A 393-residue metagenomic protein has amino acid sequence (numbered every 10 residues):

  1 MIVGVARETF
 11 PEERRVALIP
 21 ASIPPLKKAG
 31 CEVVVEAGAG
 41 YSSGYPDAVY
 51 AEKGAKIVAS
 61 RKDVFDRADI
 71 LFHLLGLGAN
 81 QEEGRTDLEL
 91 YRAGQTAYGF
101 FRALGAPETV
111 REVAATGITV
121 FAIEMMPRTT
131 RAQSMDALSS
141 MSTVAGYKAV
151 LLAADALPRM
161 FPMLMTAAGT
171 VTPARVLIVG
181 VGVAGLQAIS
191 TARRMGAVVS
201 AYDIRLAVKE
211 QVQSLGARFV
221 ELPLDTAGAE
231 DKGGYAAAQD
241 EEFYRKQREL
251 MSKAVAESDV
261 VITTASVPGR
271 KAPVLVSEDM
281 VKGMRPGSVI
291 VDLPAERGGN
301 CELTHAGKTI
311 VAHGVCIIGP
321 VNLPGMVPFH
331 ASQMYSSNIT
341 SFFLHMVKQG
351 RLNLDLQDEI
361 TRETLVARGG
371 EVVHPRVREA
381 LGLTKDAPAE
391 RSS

Functional and structural regions predicted by a protein language model:
I2, E8, L77-R175: Glycine/serine-rich phosphate-binding loop and adjoining beta1-alpha1 elements at the start of nucleotide-handling
I2-E112: An N-terminal-biased, well-structured beta-alpha scaffold segment characteristic of Rossmann-like dinucleotide-binding
A6-Y45, P162-A254: Glycine-rich phosphate/diphosphate-binding loop of Rossmann-like nucleotide-binding domains
R15, N80-Q81, V183-T191, K209-E210 (+2 more regions): Short glycine/serine/threonine-rich phosphate/pyrophosphate-binding segments that cradle anionic phosphate groups
G54-D69, G76-L77, A229-V261, A265-E278 (+2 more regions): A structured beta-alpha segment of the ubiquitous adenosine-cofactor-binding alpha/beta core
A103-T130, R270-L323: Rossmann-fold NAD(P)-binding glycine/threonine-rich loop
E124-A167, A295, C301-S392: Adenosine-phosphate binding glycine-rich loop
